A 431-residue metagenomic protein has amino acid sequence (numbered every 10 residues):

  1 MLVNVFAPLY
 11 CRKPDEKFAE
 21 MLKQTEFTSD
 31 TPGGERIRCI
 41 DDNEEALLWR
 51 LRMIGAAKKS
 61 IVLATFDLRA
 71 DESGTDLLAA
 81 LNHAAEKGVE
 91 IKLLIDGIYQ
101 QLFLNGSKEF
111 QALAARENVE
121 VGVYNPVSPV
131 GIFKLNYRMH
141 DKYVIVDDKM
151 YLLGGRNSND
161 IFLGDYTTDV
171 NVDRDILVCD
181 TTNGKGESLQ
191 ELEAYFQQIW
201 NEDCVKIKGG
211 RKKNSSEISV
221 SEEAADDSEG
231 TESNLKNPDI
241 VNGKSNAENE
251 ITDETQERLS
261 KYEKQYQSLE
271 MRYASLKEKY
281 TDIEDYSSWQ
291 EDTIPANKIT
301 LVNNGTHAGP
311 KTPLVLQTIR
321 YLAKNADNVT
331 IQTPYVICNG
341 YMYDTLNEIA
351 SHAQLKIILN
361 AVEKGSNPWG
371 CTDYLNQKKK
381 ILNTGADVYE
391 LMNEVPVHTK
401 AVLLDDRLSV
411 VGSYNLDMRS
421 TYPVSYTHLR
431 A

Functional and structural regions predicted by a protein language model:
M1-M21: N-terminal membrane-anchoring alpha-helices
P14-A56, D67-A323, N360-D405, Y414-Y426: HKD-type phospholipase D/PLD-like phosphodiesterase module
K58-K59, D327: Conserved acidic residues
S60-A64: Acidic/histidine-rich, surface-exposed loop or edge segments in extracytoplasmic proteins
K87-V89, S351-L355: A short helix->loop->beta-strand "cap" motif at the edges of active sites that frequently abuts
L152, T330-I331, I357, V410: Structural recognition of the beta-strand scaffold that forms the well-ordered cores of secreted hydrolase catalytic
Q317-N347, K356: Long, K/E/R/D-enriched contiguous segments that form extended
T427-A431: Conserved small/polar residues in nucleotide/adenosyl-binding loops
